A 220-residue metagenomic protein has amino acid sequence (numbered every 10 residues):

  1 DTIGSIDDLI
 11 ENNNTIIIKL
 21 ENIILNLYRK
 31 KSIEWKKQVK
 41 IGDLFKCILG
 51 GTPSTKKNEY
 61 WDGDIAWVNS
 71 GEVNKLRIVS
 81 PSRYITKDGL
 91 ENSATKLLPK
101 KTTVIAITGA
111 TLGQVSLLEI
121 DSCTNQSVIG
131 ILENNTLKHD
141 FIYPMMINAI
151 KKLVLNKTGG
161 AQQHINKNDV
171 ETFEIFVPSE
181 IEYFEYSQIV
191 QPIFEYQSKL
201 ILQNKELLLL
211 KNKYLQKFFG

Functional and structural regions predicted by a protein language model:
D1-T52, D62, W67, F176-G220: Non-catalytic DNA-recognition/assembly elements of restriction-modification systems
D7, I147-I150, V154, F194: Short amphipathic alpha-helical signal-transduction/dimerization elements
K36-L76, E91-A94, T158, N166: Low-complexity, Lys/Gly-biased intrinsically disordered segments
N58, R83-Y84: Short Gly/aromatic-enriched secondary-structure transition segments
N69-S70, T86-N148, N156-G159, K167-N168: A short beta-sheet element
L76-S82: Cytochrome P450 core scaffold surrounding the K-helix E-X-X-R motif and the conserved "meander" helix-loop region
V115-S116, H139-F141, L153-L155, E182-Y186 (+1 more regions): Extended hydrophobic-aromatic, low-complexity segments
